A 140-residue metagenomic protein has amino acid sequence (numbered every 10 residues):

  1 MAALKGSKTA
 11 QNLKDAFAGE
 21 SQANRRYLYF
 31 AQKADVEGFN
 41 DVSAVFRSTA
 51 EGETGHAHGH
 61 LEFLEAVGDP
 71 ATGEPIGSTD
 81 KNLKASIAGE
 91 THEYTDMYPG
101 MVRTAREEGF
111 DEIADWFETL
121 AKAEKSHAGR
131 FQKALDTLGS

Functional and structural regions predicted by a protein language model:
M1-S140: Non-heme di-metal
